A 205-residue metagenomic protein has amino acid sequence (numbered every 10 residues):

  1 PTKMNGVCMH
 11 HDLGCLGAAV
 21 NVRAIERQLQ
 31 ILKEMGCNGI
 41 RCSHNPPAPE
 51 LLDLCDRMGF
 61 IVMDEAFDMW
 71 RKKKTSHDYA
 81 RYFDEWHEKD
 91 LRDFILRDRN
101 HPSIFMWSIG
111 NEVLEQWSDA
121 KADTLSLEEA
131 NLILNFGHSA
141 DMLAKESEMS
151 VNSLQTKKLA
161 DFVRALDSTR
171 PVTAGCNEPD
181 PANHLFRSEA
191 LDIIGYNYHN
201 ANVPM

Functional and structural regions predicted by a protein language model:
P1-D119, K157, V172: Active-site-adjacent substrate/metal-binding segments within catalytic domains of carbohydrate-active enzymes
R57, F83-M205: Active-site neighborhood of glycoside hydrolase catalytic domains
